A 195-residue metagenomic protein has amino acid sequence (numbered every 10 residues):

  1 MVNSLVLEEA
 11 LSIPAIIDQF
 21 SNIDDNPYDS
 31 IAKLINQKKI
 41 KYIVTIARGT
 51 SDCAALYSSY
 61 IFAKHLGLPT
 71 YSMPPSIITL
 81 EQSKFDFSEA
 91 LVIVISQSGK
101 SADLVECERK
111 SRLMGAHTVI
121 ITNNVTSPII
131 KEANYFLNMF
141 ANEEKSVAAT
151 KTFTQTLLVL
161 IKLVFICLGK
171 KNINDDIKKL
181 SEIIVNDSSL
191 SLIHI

Functional and structural regions predicted by a protein language model:
M1-K41, S188-S189: An N-terminal, well-structured beta->alpha segment
N36-S189, I193: Glycine-rich phosphate-binding loops that contact phosphosugars or nucleotide phosphates
